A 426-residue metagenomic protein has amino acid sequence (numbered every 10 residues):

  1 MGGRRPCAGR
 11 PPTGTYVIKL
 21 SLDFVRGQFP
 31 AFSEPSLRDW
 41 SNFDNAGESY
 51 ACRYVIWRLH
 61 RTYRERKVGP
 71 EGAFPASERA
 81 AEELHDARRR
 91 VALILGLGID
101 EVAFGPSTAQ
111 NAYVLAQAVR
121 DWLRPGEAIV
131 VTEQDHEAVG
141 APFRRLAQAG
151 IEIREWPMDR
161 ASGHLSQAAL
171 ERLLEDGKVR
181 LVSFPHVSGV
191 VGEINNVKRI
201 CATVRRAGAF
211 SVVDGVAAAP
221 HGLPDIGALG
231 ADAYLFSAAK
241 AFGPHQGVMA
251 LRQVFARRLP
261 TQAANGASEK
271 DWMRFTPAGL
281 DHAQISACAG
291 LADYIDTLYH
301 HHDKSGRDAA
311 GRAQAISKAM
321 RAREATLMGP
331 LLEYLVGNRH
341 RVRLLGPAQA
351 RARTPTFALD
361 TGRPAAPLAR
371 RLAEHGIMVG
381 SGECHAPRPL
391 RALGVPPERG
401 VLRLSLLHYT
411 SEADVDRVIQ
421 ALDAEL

Functional and structural regions predicted by a protein language model:
G14-L426: Pyridoxal 5′-phosphate
